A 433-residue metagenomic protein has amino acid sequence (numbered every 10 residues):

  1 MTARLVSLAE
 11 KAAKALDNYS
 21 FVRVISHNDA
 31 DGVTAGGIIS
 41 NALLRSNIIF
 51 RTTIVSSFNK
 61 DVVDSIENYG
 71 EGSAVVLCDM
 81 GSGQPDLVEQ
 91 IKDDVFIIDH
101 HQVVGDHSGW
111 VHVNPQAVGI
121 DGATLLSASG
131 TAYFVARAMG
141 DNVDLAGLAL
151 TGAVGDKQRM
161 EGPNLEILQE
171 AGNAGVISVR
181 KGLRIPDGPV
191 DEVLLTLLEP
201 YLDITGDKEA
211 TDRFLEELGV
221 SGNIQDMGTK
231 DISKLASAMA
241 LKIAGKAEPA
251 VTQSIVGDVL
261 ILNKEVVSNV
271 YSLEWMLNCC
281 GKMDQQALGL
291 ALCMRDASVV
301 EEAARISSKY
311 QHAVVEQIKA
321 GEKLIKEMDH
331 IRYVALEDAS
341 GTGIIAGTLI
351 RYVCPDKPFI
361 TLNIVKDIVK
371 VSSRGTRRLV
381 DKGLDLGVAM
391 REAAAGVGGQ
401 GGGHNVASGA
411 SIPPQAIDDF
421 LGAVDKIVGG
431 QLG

Functional and structural regions predicted by a protein language model:
M1-W275, C280-G433: Replace "Mg2+/Mn2+-dependent" with "divalent metal-dependent
